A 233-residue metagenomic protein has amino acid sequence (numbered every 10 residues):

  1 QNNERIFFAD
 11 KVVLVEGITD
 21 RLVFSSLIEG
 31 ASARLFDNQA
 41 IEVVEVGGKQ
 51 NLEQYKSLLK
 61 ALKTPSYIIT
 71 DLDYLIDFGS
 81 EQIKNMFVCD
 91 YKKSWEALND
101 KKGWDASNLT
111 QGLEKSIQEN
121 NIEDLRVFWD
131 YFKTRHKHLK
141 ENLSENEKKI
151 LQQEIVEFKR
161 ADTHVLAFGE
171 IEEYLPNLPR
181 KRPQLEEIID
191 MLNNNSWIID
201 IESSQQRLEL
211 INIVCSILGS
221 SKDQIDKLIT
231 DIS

Functional and structural regions predicted by a protein language model:
Q1-L14, I18-S233: Acidic, Mg2+-coordinating catalytic modules of nucleic-acid enzymes
